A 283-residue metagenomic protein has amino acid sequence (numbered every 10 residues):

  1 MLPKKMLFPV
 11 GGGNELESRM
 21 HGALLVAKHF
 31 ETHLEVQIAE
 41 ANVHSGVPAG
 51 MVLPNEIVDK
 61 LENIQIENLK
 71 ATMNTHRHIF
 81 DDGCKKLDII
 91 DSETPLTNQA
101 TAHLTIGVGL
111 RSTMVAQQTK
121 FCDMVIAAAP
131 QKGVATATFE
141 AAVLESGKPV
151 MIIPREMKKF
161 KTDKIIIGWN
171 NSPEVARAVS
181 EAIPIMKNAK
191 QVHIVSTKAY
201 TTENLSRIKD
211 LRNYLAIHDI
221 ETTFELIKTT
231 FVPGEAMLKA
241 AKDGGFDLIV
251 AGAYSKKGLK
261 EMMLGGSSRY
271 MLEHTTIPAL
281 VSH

Functional and structural regions predicted by a protein language model:
M1-E62, E145, M157, K161-I227: Small/aliphatic-rich secondary-structure junction motif
I38, A129, G252-Y254, H283: Short secondary-structure boundary segments
A41-H44, M51-V52, D82-V125, I217-I249 (+3 more regions): Structural beta-alpha unit
V58-N74: A short acidic, glycine-rich active-site loop that binds or catalyzes chemistry on phosphate/adenosine moieties
V115-Q118, A142, K158, I185 (+2 more regions): Structural alpha-helical scaffold elements that stabilize or flank donor/cofactor-binding regions in carbohydrate
A128-P130, V150-R155, L280-H283: Short beta-strand elements of ligand-binding domains
K132-A137, L259-M263: Glycine/threonine-rich flexible loop motifs
R207-K209, M263-S268: Charged helix-capping and loop-helix junction motifs
